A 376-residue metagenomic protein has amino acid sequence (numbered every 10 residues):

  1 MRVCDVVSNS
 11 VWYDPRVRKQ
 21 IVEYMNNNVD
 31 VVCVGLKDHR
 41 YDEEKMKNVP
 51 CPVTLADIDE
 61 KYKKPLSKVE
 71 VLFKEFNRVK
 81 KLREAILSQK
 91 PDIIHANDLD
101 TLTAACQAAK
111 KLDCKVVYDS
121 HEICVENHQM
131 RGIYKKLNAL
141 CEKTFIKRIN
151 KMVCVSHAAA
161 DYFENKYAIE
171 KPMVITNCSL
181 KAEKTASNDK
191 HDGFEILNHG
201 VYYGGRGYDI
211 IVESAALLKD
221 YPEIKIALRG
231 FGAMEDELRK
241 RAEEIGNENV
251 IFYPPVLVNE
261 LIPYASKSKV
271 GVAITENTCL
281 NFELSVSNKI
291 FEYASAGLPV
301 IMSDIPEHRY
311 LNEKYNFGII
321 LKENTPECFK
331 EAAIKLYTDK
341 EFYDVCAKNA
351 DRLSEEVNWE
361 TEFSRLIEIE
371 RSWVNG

Functional and structural regions predicted by a protein language model:
C4, V153, D189-A215, I226-A227 (+1 more regions): Conserved donor-binding/catalytic core segment of Leloir-type glycosyltransferases
D5-D14, E23-F73, A159-K166, V174 (+1 more regions): N-terminal strand-loop element at the rim of the active site of nucleotide-sugar-dependent glycosyltransferases
V22, N77-L87, T103, Q107-K111 (+3 more regions): Membrane-proximal helix-turn-helix segments that form the acceptor-binding/catalytic region of lipid-linked
G35, V125, A139-T185, F252: Donor nucleotide-sugar binding/catalytic pocket of nucleotide-sugar-dependent glycosyltransferases
D236-P263, V270: Nucleotide-activated donor-binding/catalytic signature segment of Leloir-type glycosyltransferases, i.e., the conserved
A265-E283, L298: Acidic donor-binding loop of glycosyltransferase active sites
K314-Y315, I319-P326, K335-K340: Conserved acidic donor-binding segment of nucleotide-sugar-dependent glycosyltransferases
C328-E331, K335, F342-E356, E368: A short, well-ordered alpha-helix in the C-terminal region of glycosyltransferases
